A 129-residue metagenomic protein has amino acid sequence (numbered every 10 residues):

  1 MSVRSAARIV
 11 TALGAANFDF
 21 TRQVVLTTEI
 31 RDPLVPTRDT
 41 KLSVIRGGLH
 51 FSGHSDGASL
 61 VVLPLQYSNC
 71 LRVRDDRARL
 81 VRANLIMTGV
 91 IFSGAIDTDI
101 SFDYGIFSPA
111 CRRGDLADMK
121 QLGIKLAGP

Functional and structural regions predicted by a protein language model:
M1-L34: Catalytic cores of secreted or luminal carbohydrate-active enzymes
R22-P129: Active-site-proximal, structured, solvent-exposed surfaces of multi-pass membrane proteins that position macromolecular
